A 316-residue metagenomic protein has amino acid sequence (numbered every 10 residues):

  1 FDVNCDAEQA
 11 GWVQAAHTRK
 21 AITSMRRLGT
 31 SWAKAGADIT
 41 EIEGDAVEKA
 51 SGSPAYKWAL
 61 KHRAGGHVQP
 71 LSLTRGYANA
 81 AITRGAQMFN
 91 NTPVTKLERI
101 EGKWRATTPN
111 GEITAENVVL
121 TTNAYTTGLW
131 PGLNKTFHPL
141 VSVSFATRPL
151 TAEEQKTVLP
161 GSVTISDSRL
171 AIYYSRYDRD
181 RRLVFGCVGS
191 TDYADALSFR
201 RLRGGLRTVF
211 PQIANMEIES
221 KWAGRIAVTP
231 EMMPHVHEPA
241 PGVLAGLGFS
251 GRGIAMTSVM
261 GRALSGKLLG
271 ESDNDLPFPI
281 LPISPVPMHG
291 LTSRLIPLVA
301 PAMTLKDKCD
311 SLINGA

Functional and structural regions predicted by a protein language model:
F1-A80: Rossmann-like flavin
F1-Q9, V94-K96, E101, E112-A152 (+1 more regions): Active-site substrate-recognition segment that forms the wall of the catalytic cavity or substrate channel
A7, T40-E43, M88-N90, T108 (+2 more regions): General beta-strand structural signal in soluble alpha/beta enzymes
K20-T23, A50-K57, E98-R105, V228-M233 (+1 more regions): A short, glycine/Asx- and small/polar-enriched loop/turn that sits immediately N-terminal to a beta-strand
I39-T40, G44-V47, V68, Y77 (+5 more regions): N-terminal FAD-binding dinucleotide-binding subdomain shared by FAD-dependent oxidases/monooxygenases
I42-S53, Q87-W104, E112: A conserved short coil-to-beta-strand element within the FAD-binding core of flavoproteins
A86-Q87, V243: Short, conserved active-site loop motifs that form the nucleotide-linked donor/cofactor pocket
F185, T191-D195, F199-I313: C-terminal catalytic lobe of FAD-dependent flavoproteins
